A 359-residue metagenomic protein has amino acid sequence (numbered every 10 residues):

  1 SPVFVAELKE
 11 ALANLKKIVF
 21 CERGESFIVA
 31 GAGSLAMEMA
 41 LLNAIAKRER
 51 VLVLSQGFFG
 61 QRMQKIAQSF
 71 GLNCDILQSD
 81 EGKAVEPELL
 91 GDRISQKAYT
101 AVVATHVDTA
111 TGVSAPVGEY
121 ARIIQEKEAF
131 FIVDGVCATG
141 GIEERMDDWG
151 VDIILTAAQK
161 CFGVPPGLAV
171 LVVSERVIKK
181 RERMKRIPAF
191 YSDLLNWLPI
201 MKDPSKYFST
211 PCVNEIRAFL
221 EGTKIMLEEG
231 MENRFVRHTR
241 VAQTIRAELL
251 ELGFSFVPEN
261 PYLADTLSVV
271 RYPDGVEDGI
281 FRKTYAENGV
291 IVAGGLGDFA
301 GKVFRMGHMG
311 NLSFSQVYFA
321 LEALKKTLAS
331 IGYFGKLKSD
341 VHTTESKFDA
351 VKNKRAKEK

Functional and structural regions predicted by a protein language model:
S1-I28, S34: A glycine-/small-polar-enriched, mobile loop at the entrance of the PLP active site in fold-type I
G24-L52, Q56, G60-Q64: Conserved beta-loop-alpha segment that forms the PLP phosphate-binding cup at the N-terminus of a helix
V85-G140, I153: Active-site phosphate-binding strand-loop segment of PLP-dependent enzymes
D147-Q159: Conserved active-site segment immediately N-terminal to the catalytic lysine that forms the internal aldimine
Q159-A247, E251: Active-site C-terminal subdomain of aminotransferase-like
S255-E287: Conserved PLP-binding catalytic core of the aspartate aminotransferase-like
D298, K302-K359: PLP-dependent enzyme catalytic core of the Aspartate aminotransferase-like
